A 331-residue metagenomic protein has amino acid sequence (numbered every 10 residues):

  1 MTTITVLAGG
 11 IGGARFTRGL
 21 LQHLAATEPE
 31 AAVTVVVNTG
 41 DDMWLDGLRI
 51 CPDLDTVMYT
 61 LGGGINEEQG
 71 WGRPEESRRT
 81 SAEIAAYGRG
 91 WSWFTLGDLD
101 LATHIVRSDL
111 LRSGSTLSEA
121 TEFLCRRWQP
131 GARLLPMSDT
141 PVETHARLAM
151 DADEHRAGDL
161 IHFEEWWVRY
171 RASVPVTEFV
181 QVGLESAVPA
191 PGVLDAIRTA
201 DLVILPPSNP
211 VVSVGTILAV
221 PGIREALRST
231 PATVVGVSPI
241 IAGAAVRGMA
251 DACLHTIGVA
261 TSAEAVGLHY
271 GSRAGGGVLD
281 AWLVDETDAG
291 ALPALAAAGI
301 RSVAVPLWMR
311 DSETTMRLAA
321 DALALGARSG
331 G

Functional and structural regions predicted by a protein language model:
M1-T5, A31: Extreme N-terminal starter segment of soluble prokaryotic enzymes
R15-A32: A short, Lys/Arg-enriched amphipathic alpha-helix followed by its capping loop at the start of a domain
T17-L21, S213-L227, L292-A296: Short Gly/Thr/Asp-enriched flexible loops that form oxyanion-binding sites at enzyme active sites
A25-T27, V37-Q181: Electropositive, gly/pro-rich neighborhoods at or near active sites that engage anionic ligands
P29-A31, T230-V234, L279, I300: A short helix->loop->beta-strand "cap" motif at the edges of active sites that frequently abuts
T177-I197: Active-site glycine-rich loop that binds ribose-phosphate moieties when present
L218-A260: Redox- and metal-dependent alpha/beta enzyme cores, enriched for Fe-S-associated oxidoreductases and cofactor-handling
R247-G331: C-terminal functional extensions of proteins
